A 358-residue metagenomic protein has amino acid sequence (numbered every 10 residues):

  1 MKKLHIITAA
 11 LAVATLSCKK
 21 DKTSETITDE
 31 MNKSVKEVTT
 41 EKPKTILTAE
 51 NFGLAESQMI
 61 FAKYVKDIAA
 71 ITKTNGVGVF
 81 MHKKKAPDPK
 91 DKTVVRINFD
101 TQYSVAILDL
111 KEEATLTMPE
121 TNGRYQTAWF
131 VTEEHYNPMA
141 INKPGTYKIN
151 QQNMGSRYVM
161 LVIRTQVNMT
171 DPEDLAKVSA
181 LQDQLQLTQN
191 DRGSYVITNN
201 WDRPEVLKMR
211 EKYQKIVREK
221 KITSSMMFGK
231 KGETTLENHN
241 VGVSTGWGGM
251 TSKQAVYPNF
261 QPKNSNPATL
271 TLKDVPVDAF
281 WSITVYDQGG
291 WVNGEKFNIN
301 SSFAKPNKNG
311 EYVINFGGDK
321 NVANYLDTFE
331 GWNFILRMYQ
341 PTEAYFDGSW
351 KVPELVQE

Functional and structural regions predicted by a protein language model:
K2-A9: Sec-dependent signal peptide recognition, specifically the positively charged N-region followed immediately by
T15-S17: C-terminal motif of bacterial Sec signal peptides marking the signal peptidase cleavage site
K19-D21: Bacterial signal peptide processing site
T26-E358: A compositional/structural signature for long, glycine/proline-rich flexible linkers and loops on extracytoplasmic
